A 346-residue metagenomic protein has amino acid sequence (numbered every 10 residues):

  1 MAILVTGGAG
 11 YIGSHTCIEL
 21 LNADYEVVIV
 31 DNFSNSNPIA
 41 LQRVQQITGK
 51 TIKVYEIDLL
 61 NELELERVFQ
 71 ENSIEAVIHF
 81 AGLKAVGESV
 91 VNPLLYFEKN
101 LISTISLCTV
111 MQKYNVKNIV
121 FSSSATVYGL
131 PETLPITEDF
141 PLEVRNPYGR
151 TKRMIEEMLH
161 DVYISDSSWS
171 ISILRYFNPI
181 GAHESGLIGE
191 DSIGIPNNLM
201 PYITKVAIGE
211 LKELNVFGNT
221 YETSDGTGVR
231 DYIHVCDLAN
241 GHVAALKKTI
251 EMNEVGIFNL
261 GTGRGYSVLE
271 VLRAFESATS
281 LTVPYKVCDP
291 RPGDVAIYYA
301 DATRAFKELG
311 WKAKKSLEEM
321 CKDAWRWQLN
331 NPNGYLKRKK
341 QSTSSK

Functional and structural regions predicted by a protein language model:
M1-A182: N-terminal Rossmann-like NAD(P)+-binding domain of SDR-like oxidoreductases, especially those catalyzing
P38, N178-N198, G209-R230: Short, flexible, glycine-rich and Lys/Arg-enriched loop motifs at helix boundaries that contact anionic partners
I57, N61, I195-P196, R264 (+1 more regions): Residue-level signature of the cytosolic catalytic core of signaling kinases
F97, R145-R153, G189, I193-N197 (+2 more regions): Short-chain dehydrogenase/reductase
Y202-K346: C-terminal substrate-binding subdomain of Rossmann-fold SDR/epimerase-dehydratase oxidoreductases
